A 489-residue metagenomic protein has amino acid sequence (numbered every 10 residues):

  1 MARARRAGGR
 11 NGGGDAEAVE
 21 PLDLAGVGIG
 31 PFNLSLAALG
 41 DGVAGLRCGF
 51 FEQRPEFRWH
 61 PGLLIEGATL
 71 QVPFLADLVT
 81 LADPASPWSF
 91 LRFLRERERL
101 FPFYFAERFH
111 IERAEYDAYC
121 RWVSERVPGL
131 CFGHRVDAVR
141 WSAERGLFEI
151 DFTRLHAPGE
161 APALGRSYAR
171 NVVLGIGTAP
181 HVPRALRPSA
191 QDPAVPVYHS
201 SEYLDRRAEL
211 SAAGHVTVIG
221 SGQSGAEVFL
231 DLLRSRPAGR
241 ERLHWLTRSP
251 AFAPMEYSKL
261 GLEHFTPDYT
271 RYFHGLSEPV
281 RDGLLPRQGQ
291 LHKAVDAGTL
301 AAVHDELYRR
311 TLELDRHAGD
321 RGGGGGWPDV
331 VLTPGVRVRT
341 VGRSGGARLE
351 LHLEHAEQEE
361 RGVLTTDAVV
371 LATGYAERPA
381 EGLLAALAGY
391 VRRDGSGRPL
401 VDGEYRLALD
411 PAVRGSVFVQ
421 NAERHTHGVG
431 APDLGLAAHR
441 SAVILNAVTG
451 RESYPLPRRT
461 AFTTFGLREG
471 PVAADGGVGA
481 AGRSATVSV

Functional and structural regions predicted by a protein language model:
M1-P55, P61, F103-Q223, E227-V489: Flavin (primarily FAD) cofactor-binding/catalytic cores of flavoenzymes
W59, I65-G67: N-terminal accessory regions of S-adenosyl-L-methionine
T69-P102, Y269, F273, P279: Flavin (FAD/FMN) cofactor-binding and adjacent substrate-gating region of FAD-dependent oxidoreductase domains
